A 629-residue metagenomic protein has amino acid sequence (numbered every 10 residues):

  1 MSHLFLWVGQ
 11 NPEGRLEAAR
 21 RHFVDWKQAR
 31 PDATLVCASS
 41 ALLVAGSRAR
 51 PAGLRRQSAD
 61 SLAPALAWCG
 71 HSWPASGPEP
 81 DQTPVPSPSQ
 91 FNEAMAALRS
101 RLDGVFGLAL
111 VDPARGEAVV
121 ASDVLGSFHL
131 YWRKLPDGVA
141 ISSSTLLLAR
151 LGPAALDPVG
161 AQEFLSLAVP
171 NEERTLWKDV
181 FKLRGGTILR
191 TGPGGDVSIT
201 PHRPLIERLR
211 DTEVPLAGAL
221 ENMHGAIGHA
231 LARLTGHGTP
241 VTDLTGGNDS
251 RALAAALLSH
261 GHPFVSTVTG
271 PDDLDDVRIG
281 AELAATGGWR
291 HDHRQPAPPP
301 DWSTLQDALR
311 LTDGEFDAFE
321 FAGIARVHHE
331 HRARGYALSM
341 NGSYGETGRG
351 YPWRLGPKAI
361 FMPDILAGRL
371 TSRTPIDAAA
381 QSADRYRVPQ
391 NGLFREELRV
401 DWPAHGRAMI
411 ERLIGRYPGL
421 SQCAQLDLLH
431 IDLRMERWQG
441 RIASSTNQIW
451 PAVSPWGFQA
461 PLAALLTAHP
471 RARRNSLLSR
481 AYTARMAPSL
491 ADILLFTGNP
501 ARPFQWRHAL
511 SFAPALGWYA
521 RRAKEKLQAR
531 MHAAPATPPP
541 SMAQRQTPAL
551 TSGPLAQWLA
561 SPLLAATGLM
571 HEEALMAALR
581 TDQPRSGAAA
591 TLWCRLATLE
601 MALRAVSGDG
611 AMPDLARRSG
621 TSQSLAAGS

Functional and structural regions predicted by a protein language model:
M1-L16, A29-T34, A38-S40, V180 (+2 more regions): Adenosyl-5′-phosphate
M1-P299, A597-E600, A605-M612, S622 (+1 more regions): Cysteine-centered catalytic environments shared across enzyme families
L167-A168, A219, D313-E320: Short, flexible loop segments at the rims of nucleotide/cofactor-binding pockets, characterized by
E207-A217, P240, F264-V268, L309-D313 (+3 more regions): Glycine- and acidic
R251, A322-A325, N341-Y344: Domain-scale recognition of functional cores that engage charged ligands
H260, D307-T312, G350-L366, R471-A472 (+1 more regions): Short secondary-structure boundary/capping segments
V277, A281-T312, N341, G348 (+1 more regions): A conserved beta-strand->alpha-helix junction
H328-V400, S454-W456: Active-site adenylate/phosphate-handling loop in enzymes that bind or generate adenylated species
